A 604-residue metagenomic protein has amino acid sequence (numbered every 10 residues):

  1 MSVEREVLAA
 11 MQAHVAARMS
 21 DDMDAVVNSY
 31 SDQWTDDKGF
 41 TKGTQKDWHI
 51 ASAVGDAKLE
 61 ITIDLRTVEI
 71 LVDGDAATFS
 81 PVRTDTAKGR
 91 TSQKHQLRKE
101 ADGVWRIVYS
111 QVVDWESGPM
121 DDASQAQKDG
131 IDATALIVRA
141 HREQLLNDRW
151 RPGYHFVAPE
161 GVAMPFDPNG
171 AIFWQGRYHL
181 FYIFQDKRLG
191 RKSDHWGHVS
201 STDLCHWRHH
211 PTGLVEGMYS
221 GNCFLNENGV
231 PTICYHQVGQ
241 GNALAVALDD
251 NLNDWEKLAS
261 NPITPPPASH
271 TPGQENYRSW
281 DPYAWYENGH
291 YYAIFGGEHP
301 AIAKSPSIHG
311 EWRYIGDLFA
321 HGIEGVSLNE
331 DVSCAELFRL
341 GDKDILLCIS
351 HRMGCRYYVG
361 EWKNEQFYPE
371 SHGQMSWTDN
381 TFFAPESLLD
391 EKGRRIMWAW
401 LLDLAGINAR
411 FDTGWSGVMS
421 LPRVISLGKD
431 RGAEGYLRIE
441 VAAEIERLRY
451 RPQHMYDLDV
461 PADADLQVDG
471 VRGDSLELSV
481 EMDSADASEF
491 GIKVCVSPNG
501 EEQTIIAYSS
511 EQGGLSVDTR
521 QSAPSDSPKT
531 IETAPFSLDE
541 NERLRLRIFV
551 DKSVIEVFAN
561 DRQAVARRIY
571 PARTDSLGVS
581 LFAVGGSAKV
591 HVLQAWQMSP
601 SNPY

Functional and structural regions predicted by a protein language model:
M1, A76-S80, R90-S124: Short beta-strand edge/turn micro-motifs at domain boundaries
M1-Q33, T44, R66, D75 (+1 more regions): Short, low-complexity N-terminal intrinsically disordered segments enriched in polar/charged residues
E6, K46-K94: Surface-exposed, charged secondary-structure patches
S29-G43, D56-L59: A short gly/proline-enriched turn/hairpin at secondary-structure junctions
Y30, T67-E69, V82-D85, H95 (+3 more regions): A mature extracytoplasmic/lumenal domain signature
L65-E69, R83, S92-K99, P168-N169 (+2 more regions): Hydrophobic/aromatic beta-strand elements that line small-molecule binding cavities or substrate pockets in beta-rich
P119-S327, V332-S333, R339-D379, L401-D457 (+4 more regions): Beta-rich carbohydrate-recognition and catalytic domains
V138-R142, W362-F367, S371-N380, E386-Y604: Beta-rich accessory regions
